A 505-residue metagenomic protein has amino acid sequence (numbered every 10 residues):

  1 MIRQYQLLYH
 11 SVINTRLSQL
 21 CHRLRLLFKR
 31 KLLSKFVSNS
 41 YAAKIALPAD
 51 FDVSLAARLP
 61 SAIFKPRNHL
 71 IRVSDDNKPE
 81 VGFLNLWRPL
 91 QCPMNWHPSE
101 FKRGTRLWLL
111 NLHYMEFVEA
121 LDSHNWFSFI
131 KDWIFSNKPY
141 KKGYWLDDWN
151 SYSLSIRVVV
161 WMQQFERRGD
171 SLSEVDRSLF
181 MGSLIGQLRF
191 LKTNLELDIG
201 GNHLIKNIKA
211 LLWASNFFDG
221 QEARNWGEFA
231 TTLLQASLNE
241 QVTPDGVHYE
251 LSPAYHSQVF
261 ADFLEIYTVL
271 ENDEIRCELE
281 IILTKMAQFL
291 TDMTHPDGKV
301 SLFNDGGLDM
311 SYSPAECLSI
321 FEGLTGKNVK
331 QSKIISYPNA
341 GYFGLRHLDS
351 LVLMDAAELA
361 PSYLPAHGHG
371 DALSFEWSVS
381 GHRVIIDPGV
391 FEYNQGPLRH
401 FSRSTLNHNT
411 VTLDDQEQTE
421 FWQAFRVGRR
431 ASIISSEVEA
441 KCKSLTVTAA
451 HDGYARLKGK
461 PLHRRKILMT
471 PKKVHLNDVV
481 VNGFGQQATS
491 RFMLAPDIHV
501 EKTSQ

Functional and structural regions predicted by a protein language model:
M1-H97: Extreme N-terminal leader/anchor segments
Q19, K31, K35, N39 (+7 more regions): Short secondary-structure junctions and interdomain/linker hinges
N68, D76-K78, Q91, T105 (+7 more regions): Sequence-level motif detector for i,i+2 pairs with an aromatic at +2
L86, G104-L107, Y114, V118-W133 (+11 more regions): Generic structural signal for short, solvent-exposed loop/turn connectors between secondary structure elements
E100-L283: Aromatic-lined, polymer-binding surfaces characteristic of secreted/periplasmic polysaccharide-degrading enzymes
W213, Q288-D292, N409: Generic alpha-helical structural context detector
T243, V247-I386, V390, E439: Carbohydrate-active enzyme catalytic cores, enriched for enzymes that act on polyanionic acidic polysaccharides
S332-S504: Non-catalytic C-terminal accessory modules of carbohydrate-active enzymes
